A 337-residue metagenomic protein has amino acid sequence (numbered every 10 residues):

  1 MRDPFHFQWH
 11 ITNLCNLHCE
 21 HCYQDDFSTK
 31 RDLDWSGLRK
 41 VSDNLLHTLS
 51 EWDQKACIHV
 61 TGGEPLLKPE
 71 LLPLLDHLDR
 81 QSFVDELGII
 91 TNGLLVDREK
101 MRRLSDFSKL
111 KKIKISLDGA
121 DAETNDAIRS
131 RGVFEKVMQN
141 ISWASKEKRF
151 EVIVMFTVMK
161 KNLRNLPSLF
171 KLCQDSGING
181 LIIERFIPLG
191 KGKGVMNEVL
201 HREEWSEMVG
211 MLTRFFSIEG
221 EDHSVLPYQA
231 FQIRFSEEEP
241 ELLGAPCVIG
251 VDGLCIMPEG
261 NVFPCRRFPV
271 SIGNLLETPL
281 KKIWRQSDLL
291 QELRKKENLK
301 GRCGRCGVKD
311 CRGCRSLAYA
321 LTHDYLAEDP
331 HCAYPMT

Functional and structural regions predicted by a protein language model:
M1-F107, K111-K112: Conserved alpha-helical substructure of the radical SAM core
R2, D25, V262, R267-T337: Flexible mid-to-C-terminal extensions adjoining Fe-S/redox cofactors in radical SAM and related proteins
R2, D53, S82, S108 (+5 more regions): Structured loop/turn residues at beta-strand edges in well-structured enzyme cores
H10, S28-L33, D106-F107, K111-F263 (+1 more regions): Radical SAM enzyme [4Fe-4S]-AdoMet core and its adjacent flexible, acidic and glycine-rich loops/tails across
D26, G62, T91, L117 (+3 more regions): Residues that line or immediately flank small-molecule/substrate-binding pockets and catalytic motifs
D26, L49, P69, S82 (+5 more regions): A general structural signal marking secondary-structure boundaries and capping sites
R39, D43, L72, M138 (+4 more regions): Generic alpha-helical structural signal
E64-P65, L95, D121, G192 (+2 more regions): Gly/Ser/Thr-rich beta-alpha loop segments that engage phosphate groups in nucleotides
